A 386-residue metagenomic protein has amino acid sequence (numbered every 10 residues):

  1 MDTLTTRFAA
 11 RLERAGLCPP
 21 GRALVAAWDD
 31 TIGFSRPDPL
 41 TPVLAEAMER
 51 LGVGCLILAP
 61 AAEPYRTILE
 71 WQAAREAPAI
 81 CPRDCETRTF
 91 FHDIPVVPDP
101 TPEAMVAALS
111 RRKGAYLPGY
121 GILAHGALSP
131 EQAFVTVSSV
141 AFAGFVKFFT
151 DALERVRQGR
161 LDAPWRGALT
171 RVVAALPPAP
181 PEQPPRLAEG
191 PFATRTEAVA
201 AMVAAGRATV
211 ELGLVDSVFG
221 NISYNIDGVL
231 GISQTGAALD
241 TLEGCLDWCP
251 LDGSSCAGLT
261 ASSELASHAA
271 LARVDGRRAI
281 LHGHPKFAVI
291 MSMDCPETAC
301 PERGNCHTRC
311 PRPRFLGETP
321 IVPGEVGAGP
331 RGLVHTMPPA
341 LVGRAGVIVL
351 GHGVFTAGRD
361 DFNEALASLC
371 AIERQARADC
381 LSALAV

Functional and structural regions predicted by a protein language model:
M1-V386: Glycine-rich flexible loops
